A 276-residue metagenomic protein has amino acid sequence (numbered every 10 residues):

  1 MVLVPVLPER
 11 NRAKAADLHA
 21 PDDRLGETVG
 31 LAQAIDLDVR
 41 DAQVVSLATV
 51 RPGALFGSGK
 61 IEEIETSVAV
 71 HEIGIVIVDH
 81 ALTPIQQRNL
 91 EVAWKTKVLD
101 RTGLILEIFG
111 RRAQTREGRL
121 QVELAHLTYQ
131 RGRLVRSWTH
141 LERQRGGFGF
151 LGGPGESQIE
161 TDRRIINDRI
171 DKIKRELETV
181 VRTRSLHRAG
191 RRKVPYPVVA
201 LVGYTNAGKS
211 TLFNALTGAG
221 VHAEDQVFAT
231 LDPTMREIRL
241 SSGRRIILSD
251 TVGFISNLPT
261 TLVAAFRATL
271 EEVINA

Functional and structural regions predicted by a protein language model:
M1-E107: N-terminal accessory targeting/assembly segments
R10, H140-A276: Conserved G1/Walker A P-loop phosphate-binding module
L18-P21, A54-S58, H80-A81, A113 (+3 more regions): Conserved phosphate/pyrophosphate-binding and hydrolysis machinery centered on Walker-type P-loop NTPases, extending
P21-R24, G57, L120, E224 (+2 more regions): Short, conserved glycine- and acidic-residue-centered signature motifs in active-site or ligand-binding loops
T28, L127, I166: A residue-level signal for conserved active-site and pocket-lining positions in enzyme catalytic cores
G103-V122: Short alpha-helix plus adjacent loop in nuclease-associated cores
L124, T128-E142: A charged, well-structured terminal subsegment
